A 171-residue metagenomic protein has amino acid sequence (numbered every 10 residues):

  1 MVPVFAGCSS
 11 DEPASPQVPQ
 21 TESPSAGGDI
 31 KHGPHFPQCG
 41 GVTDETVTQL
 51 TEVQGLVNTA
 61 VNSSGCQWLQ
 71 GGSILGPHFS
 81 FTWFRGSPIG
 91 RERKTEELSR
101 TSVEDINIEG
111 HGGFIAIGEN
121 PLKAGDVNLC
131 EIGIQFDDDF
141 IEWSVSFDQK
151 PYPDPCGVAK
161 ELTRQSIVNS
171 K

Functional and structural regions predicted by a protein language model:
P3-G7: C-terminal motif of bacterial Sec signal peptides marking the signal peptidase cleavage site
E12-K171: A small/polar (G/S/T-enriched), proline-flanked helix-loop surface module common in exported/cell-envelope proteins
